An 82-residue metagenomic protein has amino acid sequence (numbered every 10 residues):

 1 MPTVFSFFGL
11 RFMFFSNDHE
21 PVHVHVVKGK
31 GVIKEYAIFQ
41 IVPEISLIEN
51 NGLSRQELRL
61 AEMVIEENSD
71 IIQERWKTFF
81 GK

Functional and structural regions predicted by a protein language model:
M1-S6, K30-G31, I38-F39, G81: Generic detector of short, locally flexible boundary/turn motifs and exposed helical patches
M1-V22: Short, charged/polar N-terminal "headpieces" of proteins
V4, I45-E49, N68: Generic preference for hydrophobic/aromatic residues in regular secondary structure cores
L10, S16, Q40, V64 (+1 more regions): Broad hydrophobic/π-residue packing in well-ordered secondary structure
F15-L53: A short, structured beta-strand/loop element
G52-K82: Acidic, low-complexity intrinsically disordered segments
